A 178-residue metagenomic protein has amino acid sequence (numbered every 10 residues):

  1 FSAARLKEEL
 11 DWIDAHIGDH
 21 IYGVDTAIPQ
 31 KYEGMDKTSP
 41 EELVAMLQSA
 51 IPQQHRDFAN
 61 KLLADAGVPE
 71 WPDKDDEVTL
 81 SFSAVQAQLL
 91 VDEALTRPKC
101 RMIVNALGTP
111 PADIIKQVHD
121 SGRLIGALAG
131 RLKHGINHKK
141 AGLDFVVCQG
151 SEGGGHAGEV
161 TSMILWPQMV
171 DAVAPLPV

Functional and structural regions predicted by a protein language model:
F1-P177: Active-site entrance/lid segments in N-terminal catalytic domains of soluble metabolic enzymes
